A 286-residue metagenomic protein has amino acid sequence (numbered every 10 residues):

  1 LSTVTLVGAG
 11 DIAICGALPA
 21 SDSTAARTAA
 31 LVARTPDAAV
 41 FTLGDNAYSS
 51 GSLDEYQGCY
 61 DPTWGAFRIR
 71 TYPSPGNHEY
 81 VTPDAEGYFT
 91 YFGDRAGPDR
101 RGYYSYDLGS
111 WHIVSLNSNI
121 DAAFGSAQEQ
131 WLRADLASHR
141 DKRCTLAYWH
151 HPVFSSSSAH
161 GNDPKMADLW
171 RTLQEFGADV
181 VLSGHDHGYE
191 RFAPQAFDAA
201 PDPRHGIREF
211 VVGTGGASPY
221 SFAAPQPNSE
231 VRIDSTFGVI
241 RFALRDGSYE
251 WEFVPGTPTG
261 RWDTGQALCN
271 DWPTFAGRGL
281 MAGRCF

Functional and structural regions predicted by a protein language model:
L1-Y56, A122, A127, A134 (+1 more regions): N-terminal active-site segment of His-dependent metallophosphoesterases
L6-G8, F41, I113-S115, L146-Y148 (+1 more regions): Structural motif
G8, T42, D107-L108, L244-D246 (+1 more regions): Generic beta-strand structural signal
D11, G44-D45, S74-N77, L116 (+2 more regions): Active-site glycine-centered loops adjacent to acidic/histidine catalytic or metal-binding residues that shape
G51-C144, H160-E175, V180, G188-R245: Extended active-site neighborhood of metal-dependent phosphoesterases/phosphodiesterases
C144, P152-S156, S183: Extracellular protease catalytic domains of secreted zymogens
Y148-P152, H185-D186, V254-P255: Short, well-ordered beta-to-alpha junction loops that form the rim of enzyme active sites and present histidine/acidic
S221-F222, N228-F286: A short C-terminal boundary segment appended to hydrolase-like catalytic domains
